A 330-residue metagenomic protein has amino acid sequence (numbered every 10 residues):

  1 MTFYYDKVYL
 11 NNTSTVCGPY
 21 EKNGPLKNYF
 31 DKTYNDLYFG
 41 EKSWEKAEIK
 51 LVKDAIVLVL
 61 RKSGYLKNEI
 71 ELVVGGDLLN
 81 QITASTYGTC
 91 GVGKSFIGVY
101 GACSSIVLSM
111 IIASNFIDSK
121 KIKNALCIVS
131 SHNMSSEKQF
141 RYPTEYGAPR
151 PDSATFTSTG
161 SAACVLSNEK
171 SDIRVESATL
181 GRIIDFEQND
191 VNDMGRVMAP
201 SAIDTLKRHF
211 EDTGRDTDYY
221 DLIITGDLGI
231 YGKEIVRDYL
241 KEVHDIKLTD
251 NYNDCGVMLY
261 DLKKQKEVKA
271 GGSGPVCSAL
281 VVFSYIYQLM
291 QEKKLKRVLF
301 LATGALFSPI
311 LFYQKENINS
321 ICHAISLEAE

Functional and structural regions predicted by a protein language model:
M1-E45, P143-R208, D212-R215, T249-V257 (+3 more regions): Condensing-enzyme catalytic core mediating Claisen C-C bond formation in acyl metabolism
M1-V74, L78-A84, G91, D193 (+8 more regions): Conserved active-site "lid/cap" helical segment
E21-N23, A84-T86, S136-R141, E234-V236 (+1 more regions): Short acidic, glycine/serine/threonine-rich loops at helix termini
A47-E48, V74, S95-V107, A154-F156 (+1 more regions): Active-site nucleophile and cofactor-binding loops and adjacent substrate-binding regions of central metabolic enzymes
G76-Q81, C103-S104, V129-S135, G181 (+1 more regions): Acidic, glycine-rich active-site loops and adjacent beta-strand->loop/helix elements that engage anionic groups
T86-K138, Y142-D152: A generic, well-ordered mixed alpha/beta core segment in the N-terminal half of proteins
Y100-C127, C164-L166, S273-K294: Active-site-proximal alpha-helical scaffold in enzymes
